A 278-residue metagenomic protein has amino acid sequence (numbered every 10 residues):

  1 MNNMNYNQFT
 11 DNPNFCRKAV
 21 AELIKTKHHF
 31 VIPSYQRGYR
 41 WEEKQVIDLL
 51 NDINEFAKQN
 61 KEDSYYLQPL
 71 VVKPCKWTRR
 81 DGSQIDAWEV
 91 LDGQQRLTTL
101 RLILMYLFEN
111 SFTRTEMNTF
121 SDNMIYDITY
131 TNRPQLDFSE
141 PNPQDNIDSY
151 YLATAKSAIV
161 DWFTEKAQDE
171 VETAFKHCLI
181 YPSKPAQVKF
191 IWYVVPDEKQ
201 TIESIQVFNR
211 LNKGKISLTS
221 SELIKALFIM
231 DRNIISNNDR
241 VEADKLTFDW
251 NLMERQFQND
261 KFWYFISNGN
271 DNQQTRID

Functional and structural regions predicted by a protein language model:
M1-D278: Covalent nucleotidyltransferase
